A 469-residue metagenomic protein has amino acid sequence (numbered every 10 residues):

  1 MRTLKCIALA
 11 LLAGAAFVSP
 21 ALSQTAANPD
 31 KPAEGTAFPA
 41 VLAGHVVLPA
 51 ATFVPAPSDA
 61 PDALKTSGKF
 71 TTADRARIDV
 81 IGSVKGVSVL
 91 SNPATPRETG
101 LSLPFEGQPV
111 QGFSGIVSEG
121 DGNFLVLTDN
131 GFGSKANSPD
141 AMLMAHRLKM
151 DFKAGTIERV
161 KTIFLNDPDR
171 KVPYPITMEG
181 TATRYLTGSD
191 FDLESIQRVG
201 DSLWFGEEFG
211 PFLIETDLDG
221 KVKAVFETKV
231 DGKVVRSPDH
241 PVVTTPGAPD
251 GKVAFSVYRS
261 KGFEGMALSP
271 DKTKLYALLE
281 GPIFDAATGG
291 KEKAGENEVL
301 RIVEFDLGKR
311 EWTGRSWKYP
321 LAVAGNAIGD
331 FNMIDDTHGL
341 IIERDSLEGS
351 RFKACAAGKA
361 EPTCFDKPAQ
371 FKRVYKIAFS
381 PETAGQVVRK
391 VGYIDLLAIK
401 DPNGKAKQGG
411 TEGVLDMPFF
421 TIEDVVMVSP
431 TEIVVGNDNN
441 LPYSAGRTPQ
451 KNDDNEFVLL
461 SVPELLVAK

Functional and structural regions predicted by a protein language model:
M1-L22: Gram-negative bacterial Sec-dependent N-terminal signal peptides
Q24-K469: Sequence/structural signature of beta-propeller domains
